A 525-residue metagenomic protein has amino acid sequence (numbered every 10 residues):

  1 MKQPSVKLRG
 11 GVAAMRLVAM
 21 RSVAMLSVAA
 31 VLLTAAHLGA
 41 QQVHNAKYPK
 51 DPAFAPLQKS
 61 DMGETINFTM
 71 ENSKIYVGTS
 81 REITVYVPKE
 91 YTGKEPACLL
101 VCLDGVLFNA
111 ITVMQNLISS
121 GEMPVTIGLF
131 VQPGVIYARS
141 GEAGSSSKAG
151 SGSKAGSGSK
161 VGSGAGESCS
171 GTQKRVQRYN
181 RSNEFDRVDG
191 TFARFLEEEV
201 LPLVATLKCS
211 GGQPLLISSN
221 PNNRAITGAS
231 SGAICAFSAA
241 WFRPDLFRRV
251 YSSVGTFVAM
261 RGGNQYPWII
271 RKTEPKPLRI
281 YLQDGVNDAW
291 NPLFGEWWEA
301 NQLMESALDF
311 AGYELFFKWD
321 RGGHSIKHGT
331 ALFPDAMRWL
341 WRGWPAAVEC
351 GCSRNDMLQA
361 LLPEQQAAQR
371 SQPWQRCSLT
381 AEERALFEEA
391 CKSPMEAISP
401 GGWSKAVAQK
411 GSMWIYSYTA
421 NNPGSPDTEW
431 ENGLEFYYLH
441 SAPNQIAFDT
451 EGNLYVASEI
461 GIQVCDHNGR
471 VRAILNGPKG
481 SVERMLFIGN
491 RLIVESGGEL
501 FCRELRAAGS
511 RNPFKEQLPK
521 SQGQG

Functional and structural regions predicted by a protein language model:
S22-A35: Bacterial N-terminal signal peptides
Q41-G156, K160-M357: Non-catalytic cap/lid and distal C-terminal segments of serine-dependent acyl enzymes
N355-L379, P423-P426: Blade/loop signatures of beta-propeller domains
R370-A406, Y438-N453, A457, K479-N490 (+1 more regions): Beta-rich, blade/repeat-based domains predominating in secreted/periplasmic proteins but also intracellular
M413-I415, I462-Q463, L500-F501: Structural signal for beta-propeller blades
S417-P426, L505-R511: Short loop/turn segments immediately following beta-strands, especially the blade-tip and inter-blade linker loops
N432-Y438, V471-L475: A short beta-strand motif characteristic of beta-propeller blades
L486-G525: Blade-level signature of beta-propeller repeat domains, shared across WD40, Kelch, NHL, RCC1 and BNR/Asp-box propellers
